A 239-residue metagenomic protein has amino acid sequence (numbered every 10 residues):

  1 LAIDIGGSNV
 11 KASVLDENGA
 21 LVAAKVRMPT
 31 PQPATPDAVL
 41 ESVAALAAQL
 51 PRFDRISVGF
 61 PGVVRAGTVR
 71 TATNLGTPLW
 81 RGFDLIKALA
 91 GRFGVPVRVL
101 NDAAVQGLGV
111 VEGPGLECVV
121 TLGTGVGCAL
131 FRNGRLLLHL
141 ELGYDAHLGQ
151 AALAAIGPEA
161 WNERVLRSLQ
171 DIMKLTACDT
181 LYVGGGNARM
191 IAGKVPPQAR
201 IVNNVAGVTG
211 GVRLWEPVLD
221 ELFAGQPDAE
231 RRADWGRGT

Functional and structural regions predicted by a protein language model:
L1-A38, T71, R132-I156: Short glycine-rich, Thr/Ser-proximal phosphate-binding strand/loop in the N-terminal lobe of ATP-dependent enzymes
L1-D4, R55-S57, E117-T121, Y182: Short glycine-aspartate micro-motif
N9, I172-N204: Glycine-rich phosphate-binding loops at beta-strand->alpha-helix junctions
V10-V14, G62, L108, V120 (+1 more regions): Short beta-strand scaffold segments in enzyme catalytic cores
A24-V26, P31-I56, V63-L116, A151 (+1 more regions): Glycine-rich phosphate-binding loop and adjoining helix at the ATP-binding site of ATP-dependent phosphoryl-transfer
R52-P61, D179-G186: Short glycine-rich phosphate-binding loop at a beta-alpha junction
L137-Y182: Active-site rim beta-loop-alpha module in soluble metabolic enzymes
G193-K194, R232-G236: N-terminal loops that bind phosphate or other acidic moieties and the adjacent beta-alpha structural core
